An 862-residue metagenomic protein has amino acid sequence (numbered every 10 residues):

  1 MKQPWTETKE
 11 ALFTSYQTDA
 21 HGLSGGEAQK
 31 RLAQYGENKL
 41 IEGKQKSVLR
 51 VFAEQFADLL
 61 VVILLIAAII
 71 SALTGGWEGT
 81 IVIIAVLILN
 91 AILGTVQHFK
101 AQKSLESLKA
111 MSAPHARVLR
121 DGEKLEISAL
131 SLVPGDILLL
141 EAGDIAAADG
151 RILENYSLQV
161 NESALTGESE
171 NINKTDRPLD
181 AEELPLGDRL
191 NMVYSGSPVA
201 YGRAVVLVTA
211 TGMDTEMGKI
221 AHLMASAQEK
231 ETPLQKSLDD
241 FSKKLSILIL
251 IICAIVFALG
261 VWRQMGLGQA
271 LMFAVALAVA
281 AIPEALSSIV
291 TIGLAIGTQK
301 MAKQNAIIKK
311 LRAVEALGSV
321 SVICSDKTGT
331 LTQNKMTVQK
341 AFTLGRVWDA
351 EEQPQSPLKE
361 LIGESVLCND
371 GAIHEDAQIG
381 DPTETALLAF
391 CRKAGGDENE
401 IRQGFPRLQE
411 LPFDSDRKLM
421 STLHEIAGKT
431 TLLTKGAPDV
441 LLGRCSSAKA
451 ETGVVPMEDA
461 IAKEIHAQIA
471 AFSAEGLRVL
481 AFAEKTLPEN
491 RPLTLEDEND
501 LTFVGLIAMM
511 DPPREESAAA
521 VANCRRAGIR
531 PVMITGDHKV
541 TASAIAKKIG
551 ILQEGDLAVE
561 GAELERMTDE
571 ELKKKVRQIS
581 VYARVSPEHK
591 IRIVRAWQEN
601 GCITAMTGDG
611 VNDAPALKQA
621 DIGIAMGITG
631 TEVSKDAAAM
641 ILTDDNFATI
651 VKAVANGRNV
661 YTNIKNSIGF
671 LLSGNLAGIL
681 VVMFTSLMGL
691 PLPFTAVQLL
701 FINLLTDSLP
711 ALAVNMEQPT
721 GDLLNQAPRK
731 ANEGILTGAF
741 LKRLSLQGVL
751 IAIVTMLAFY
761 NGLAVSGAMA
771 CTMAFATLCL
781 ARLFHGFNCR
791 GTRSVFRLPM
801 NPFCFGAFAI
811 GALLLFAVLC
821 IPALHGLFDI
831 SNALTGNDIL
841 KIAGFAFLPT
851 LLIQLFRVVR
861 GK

Functional and structural regions predicted by a protein language model:
M1-N725, L736, Y760, T792-K862: Conserved cytosolic headpiece of P-type ATPases
V61-L65, A677-G678, R743-T755: Core segments of transmembrane alpha-helices that mediate helix-helix packing or line hydrophobic substrate/ligand
C368, A752-L763, L780, G786-R790: Short hydrophobic alpha-helical module
P587, T662, A739-F740, C779 (+1 more regions): Short alpha-helical segments used as structural interaction elements across diverse proteins
T706, I751-A752, C771-G786: Generic alpha-helical transmembrane segments
K730-G748, A768-M769: Membrane-water interface at loop-to-transmembrane-helix junctions
G762-A770: Membrane-helix interface and helix-disruption motif detector
